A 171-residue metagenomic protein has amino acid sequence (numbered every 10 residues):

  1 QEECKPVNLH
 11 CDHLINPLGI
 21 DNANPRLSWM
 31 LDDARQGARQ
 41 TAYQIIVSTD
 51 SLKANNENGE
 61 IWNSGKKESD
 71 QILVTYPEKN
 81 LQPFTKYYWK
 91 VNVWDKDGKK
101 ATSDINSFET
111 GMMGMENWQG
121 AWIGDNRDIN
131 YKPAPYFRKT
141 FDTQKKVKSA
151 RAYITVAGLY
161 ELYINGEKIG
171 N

Functional and structural regions predicted by a protein language model:
E2-R35, S107-G114: Pro/Thr/Ser/Gly-rich low-complexity, intrinsically disordered linker/stalk tracts
L14, D32, I46-D50, W94 (+3 more regions): Predominantly extracellular/luminal cell-surface or secreted proteins
A23-L27, F137, K148-A150: Structural beta-strand segments of beta-rich domains
L31, A38-K86, N92, K96-T102 (+1 more regions): Recognizes extended acidic, P/S/T-rich segments that occur within or adjacent to Ig-like beta-sandwich modules
L31-G37, D95, T143-K145, V156-G158: Extracellular acidic, Ser/Thr/Pro-rich low-complexity tracts
E109-K132: Low-complexity, Pro/Ser/Thr- and charge-rich linker/hinge segments at domain boundaries
Y131-T143: Short beta-strands within extracellular/lumenal beta-sheet-rich domains
F141-Q144, K148-G166: Aromatic-lined ligand-binding clefts that engage carbohydrates, nucleic acids, or primary amines
